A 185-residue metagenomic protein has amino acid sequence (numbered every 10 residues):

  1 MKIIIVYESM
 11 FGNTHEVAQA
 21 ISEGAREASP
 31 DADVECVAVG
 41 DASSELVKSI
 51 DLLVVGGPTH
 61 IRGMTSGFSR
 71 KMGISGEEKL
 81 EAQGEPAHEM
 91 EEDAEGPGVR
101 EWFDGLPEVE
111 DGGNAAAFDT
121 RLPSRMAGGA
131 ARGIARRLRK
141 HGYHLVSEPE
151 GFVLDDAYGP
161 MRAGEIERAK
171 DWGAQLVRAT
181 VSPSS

Functional and structural regions predicted by a protein language model:
M1-S29: N-terminal beta1-alpha1 ligand-phosphate binding loop
I3, A32-V34, L145-V146: Hydrophobic anchor at the start of a short beta-strand that flanks the dinucleotide cofactor-binding loop
S9, V17-A18, D31, P58 (+3 more regions): Soluble, non-transmembrane catalytic domains of enzymes that act on hydrophobic metabolites at membranes
F11-G12, T120-R125, L154-D156: Short histidine/acidic/glycine/proline-rich micro-motifs that form metal- and phosphate-coordinating active-site loops
H15, Q19-R26, A135, R139 (+2 more regions): Class I S-adenosyl-L-methionine
A28-S43: A short beta-strand-loop structural module common to alpha/beta enzyme folds
V39-H141: Helix-loop-strand module that forms the ligand-binding subsite of alpha/beta enzymes
R139-S185: Glycine-rich phosphate/pyrophosphate-binding loop and the adjoining helix
